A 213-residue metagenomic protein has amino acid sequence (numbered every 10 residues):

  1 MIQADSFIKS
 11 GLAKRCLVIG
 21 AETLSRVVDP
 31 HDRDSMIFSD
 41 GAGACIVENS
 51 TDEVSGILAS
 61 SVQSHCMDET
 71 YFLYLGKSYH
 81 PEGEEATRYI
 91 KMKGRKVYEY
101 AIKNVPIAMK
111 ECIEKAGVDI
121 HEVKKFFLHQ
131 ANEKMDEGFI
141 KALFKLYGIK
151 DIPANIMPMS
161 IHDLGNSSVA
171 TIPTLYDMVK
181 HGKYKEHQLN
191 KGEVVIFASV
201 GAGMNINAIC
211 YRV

Functional and structural regions predicted by a protein language model:
M1-K9, P106, K124-V213: Claisen-condensing/thiolase-fold acyl-transfer catalytic domains that form or cleave C-C bonds in fatty acid
S6-F7, K14, S25-V28: An acidic, phosphate/nucleotide-engaging active-site surface
S10-C16, D32-R33, G41-A42, D52-S55 (+2 more regions): Short coil/turn connectors at secondary-structure junctions
L17-I19, C45-V47, F127, I196: Structural motif
L17-T23, Y79-P81, I140-I152: Acidic-glycine-rich active-site phosphate/pyrophosphate-binding loop
L24, H31-K103, I107, V200 (+1 more regions): Condensing-enzyme catalytic core mediating Claisen C-C bond formation in acyl metabolism
